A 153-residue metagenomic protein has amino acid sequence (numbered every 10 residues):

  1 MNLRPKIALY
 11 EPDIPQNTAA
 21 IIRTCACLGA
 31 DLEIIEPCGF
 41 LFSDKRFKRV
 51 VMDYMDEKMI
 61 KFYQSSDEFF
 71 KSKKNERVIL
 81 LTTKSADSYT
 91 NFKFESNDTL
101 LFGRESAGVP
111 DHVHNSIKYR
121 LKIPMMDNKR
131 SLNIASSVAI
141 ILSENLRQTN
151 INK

Functional and structural regions predicted by a protein language model:
M1-T83, L146: RNA substrate-binding interface of SAM-dependent RNA methyltransferases
A20-I22, K45-R46, N91-F94, H112-N115: Short amphipathic alpha-helical segments
C25-A26, N97, S116-R120: Glycine-rich, phosphate-binding/catalytic loops in enzymes
S65-E68, S88-T90, V109: Short acidic active-site motifs
T83-D87, R104-A107, D127: Short glycine-rich anion-binding loops that position phosphate/pyrophosphate groups of nucleotides and phosphorylated
Y89-N97, S106-A107: Active-site oxyanion/phosphate-handling segment shared across diverse enzymes
S116-K153: Structured adenosyl-cofactor binding patch, chiefly the S-adenosyl-L-methionine
